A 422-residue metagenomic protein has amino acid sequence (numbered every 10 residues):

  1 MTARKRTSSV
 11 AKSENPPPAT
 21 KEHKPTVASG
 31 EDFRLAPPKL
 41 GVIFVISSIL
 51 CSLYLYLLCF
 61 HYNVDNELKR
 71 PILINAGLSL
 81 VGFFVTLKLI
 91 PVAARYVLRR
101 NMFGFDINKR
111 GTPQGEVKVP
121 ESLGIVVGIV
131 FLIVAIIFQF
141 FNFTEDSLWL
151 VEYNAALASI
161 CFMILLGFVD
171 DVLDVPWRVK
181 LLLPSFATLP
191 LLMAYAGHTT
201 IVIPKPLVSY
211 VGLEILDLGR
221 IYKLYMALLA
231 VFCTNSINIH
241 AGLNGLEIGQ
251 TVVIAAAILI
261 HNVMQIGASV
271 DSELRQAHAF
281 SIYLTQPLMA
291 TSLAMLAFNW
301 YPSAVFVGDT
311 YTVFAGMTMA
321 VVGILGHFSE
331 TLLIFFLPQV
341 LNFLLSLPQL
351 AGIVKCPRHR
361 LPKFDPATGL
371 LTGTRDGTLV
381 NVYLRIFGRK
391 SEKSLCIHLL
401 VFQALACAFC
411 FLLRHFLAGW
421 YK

Functional and structural regions predicted by a protein language model:
T2-Y96, V127-F140, D146-L165, P206 (+2 more regions): Alpha-helical transmembrane segments
P91-F105, A196-I203: Juxtamembrane interfacial secondary-structure elements that flank transmembrane helices in multi-pass membrane proteins
I107-S122: Juxtamembrane helix-capping/reentrant segments at transmembrane boundaries
L123, D171, A241, D309 (+1 more regions): Divalent metal-coordination and catalytic microenvironments
L165-L173, C233-H240: Membrane-water interface regions at transmembrane-helix termini and the short interhelical loops of multi-pass membrane
L173-P176, F416: Flexible hinge motifs at transmembrane-helix junctions and intramembrane kinks/re-entrant loops in multi-pass membrane
L182-M193: Carboxylate/His-rich catalytic cores and anion/metal-binding grooves
P204-I215: Fold-level signal for large, globular catalytic cores of enzyme and receptor domains
